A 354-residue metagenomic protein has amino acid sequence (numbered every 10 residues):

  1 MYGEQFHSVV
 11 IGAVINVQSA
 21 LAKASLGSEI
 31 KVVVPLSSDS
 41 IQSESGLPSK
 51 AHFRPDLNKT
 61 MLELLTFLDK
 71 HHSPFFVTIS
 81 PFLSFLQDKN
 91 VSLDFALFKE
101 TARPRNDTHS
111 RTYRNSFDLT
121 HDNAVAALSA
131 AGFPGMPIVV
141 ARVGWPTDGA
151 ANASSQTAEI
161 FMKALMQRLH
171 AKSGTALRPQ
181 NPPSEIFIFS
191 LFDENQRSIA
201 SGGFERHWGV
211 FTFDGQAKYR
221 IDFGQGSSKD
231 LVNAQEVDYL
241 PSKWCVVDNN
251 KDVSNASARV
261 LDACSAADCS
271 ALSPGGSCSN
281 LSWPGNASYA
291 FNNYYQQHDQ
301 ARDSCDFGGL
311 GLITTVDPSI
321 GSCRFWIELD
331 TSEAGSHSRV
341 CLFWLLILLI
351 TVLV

Functional and structural regions predicted by a protein language model:
M1-H7, I30-S43, G135-G144: Active-site groove signature of glycoside hydrolases
M1-Q5, S43-K50, K89-L93, N152-A153: Surface-exposed, active-site-proximal loop segments in enzymatic domains
H7-S37: Conserved short alpha-helical interface segments
I15-S19, L26-S28, P55-P274, N280-H298 (+3 more regions): Substrate-binding and catalytic surfaces of secreted/luminal carbohydrate-active proteins
K31, S40-A51, Q87, S110: A short "linker-to-beta-strand initiation" element
P35-S45, F189-Q196: Short, conserved secondary-structure transition motifs
D238-L240, L329-V354: Terminal membrane/secretory targeting segments in land-plant proteins
D306-L342: C-terminal GPI-anchoring signal of eukaryotic secretory precursors
